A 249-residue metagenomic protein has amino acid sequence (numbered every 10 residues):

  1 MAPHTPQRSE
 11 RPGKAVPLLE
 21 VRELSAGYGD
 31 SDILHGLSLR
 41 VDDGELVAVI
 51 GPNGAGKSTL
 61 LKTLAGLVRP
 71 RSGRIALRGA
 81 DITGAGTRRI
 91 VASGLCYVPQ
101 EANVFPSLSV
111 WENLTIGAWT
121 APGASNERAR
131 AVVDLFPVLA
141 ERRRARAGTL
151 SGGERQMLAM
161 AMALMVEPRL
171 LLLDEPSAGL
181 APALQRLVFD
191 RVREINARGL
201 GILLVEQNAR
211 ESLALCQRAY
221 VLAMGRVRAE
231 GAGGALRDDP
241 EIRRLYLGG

Functional and structural regions predicted by a protein language model:
I50-P52: The feature captures the beta-strand-to-loop junction immediately N-terminal to the Walker
A65: Helix-to-loop junction immediately C-terminal to a conserved catalytic motif
G73-D81, S93, S125-A131, A229-G231: Conserved ABC transporter NBD signature motif
R146-L150: Conserved ABC ATPase signature
A163-L164: ABC ATPase C-loop
L171-E175: Catalytic Walker B motif of ABC-type/P-loop ATPase nucleotide-binding domains
